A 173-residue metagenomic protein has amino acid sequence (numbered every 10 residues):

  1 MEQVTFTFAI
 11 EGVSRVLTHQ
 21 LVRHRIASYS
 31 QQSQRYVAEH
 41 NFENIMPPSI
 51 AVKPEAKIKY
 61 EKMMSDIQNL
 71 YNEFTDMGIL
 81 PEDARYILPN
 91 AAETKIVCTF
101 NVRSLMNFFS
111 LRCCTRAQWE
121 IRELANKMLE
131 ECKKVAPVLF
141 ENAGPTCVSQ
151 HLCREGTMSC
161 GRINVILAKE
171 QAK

Functional and structural regions predicted by a protein language model:
M1-K173: Family-specific signature for flavin-dependent thymidylate synthase
